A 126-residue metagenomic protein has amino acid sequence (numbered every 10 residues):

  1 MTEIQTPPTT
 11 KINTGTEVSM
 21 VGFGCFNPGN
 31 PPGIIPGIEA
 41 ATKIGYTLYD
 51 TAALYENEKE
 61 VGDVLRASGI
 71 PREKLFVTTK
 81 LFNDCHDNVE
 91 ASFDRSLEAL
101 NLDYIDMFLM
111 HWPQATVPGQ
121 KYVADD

Functional and structural regions predicted by a protein language model:
M1-L75, D103: N-terminal binding-site loop/beta-alpha segment at the start of enzyme catalytic domains that lines or forms
P28, E56, F82-D84, A115: Short, solvent-exposed loop/turn segments at secondary-structure junctions
G29, E90-D126: Glycine/proline-rich, positively charged, aromatic-decorated active-site loop/lid region on the catalytic face
T51, T79, R95: Short, flexible active-site loop motifs that bind/organize anionic cofactors or intermediates
E58-K59, K74, C85-D87, V117-P118: Short active-site-adjacent helix-start/loop capping segments
R72-C85, D106-P113: A short, structured active-site edge motif that brings together acidic residues
